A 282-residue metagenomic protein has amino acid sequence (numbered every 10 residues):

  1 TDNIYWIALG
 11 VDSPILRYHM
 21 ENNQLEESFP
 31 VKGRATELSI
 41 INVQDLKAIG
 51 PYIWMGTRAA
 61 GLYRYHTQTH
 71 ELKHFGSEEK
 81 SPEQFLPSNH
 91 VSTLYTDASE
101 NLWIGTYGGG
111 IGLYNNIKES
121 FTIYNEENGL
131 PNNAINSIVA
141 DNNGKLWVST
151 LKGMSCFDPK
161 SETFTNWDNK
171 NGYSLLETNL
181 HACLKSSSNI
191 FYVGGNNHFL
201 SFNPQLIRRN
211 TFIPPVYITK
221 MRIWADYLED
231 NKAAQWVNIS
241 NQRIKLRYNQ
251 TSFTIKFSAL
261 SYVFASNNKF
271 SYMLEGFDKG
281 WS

Functional and structural regions predicted by a protein language model:
T1-D2, K47-P51, T96-S99, A140-G144 (+1 more regions): Residue-level detector of Asp-centered blade-edge/turn motifs that repeat once per structural unit in beta-propeller
T1-Y5, D12-R17, Q44-I53: Sequence-structural signature of mature extracellular/luminal beta-sheet repeat domains, prominently beta-propellers
I4-A8, Y52-G56, N101-G105, K145-V148 (+1 more regions): Conserved beta-propeller blade signature
V11-I15, R58-L62, Y107-I111, L151-S155 (+1 more regions): Loop/turn residues immediately N-terminal
H19-N23, H66-H70, N115-E119, D158-E162 (+1 more regions): Short loop/turn segments that connect beta-strands within beta-propeller blades
L25, L72, L102, F121-Y124 (+2 more regions): Fold-core signature of tandem repeat domains
A35-N42, E79-S92, T122, E126-V139 (+1 more regions): Residue-level "micro-hotspots" composed of small/polar
I41-Q44, I49, G56-Y63, E83 (+2 more regions): Beta-propeller domains
